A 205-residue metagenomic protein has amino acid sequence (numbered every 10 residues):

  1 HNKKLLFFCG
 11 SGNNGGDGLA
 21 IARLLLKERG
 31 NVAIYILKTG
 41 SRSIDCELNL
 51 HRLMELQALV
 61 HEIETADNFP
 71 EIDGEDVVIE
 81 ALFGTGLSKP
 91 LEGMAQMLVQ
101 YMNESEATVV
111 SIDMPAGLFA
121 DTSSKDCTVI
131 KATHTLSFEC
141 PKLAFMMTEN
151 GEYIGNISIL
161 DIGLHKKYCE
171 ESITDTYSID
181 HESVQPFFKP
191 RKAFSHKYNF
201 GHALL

Functional and structural regions predicted by a protein language model:
H1-A33, F145-L205: Small-residue (G/A/S/T)-rich helix-start motifs and N-terminal tracts that mark the onset
H1-V78, F83, S88-G93, M97: A cross-family phosphate/adenosyl-ligand binding-site feature
F7, I34-I36, S111-D113, S137 (+1 more regions): Structural beta-sheet core signal
R42, K125-T128, K192: Alpha-helix initiation/capping motif
A58-T65, E92, G117-A120, S183-K189: Short gly/ser/thr-rich secondary-structure transition/capping motifs
E75-V77, L82-G84, S88-T174: Internal gly/pro-rich beta-alpha loop/helix module that stabilizes soluble enzyme cofactors or their anionic handles
